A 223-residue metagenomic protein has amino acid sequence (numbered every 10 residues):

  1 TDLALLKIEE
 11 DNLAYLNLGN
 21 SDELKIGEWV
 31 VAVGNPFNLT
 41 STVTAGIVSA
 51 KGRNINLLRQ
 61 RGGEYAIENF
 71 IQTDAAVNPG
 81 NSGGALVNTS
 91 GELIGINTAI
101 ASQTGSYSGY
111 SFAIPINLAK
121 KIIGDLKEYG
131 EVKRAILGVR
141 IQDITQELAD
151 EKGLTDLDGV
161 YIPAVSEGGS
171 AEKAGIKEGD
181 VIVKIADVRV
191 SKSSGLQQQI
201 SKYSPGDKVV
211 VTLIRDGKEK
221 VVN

Functional and structural regions predicted by a protein language model:
T1-A174, I185-K208, I214-E219: Serine-dependent protease modules
G179: Conserved catalytic motifs of ABC-family nucleotide-binding domains
I182: Conserved "HGTGT" condensation-loop signature of ketosynthase/thiolase-family condensing enzymes that catalyze
V222-N223: Edge beta-strands of extracellular beta-sandwich domains
